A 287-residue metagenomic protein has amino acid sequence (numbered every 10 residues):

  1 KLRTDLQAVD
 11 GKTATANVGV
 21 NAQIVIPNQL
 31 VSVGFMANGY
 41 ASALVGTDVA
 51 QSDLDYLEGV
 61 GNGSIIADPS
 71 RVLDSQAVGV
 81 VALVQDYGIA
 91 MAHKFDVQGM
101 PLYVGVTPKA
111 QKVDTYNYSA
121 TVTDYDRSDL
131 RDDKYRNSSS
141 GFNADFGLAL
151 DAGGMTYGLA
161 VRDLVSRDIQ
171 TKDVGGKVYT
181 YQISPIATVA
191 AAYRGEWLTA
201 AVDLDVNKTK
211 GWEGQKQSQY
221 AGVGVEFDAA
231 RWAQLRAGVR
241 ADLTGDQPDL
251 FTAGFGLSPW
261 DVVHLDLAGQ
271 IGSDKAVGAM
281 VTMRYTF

Functional and structural regions predicted by a protein language model:
K1-R131: A subset of solvent-exposed loop/turn segments in beta-rich extracellular surface proteins, enriched in glycine
D5-Q7, D129-R131, S140, R236-V239 (+1 more regions): N-terminal start-of-chain detector that recognizes signal peptides and the immediate post-cleavage beginning
L6-V9, V72-V78, S128-Y135, K172-Y179 (+3 more regions): Extracellular loop and loop/strand-boundary signature of outer-membrane beta-barrel proteins
A8-V18, A77-V84, K134-G141, Y181-P185 (+3 more regions): Short sequence motifs at beta-strands and strand-loop junctions characteristic of Gram-negative outer-membrane
Y40, Y56, Y87, Y103 (+9 more regions): Sequence-level detector for tyrosine residue identity
D86-G88, Y103, G141-D145, T188: Hydrophobic, well-ordered secondary-structure segments
G105-Q170: Loop-centered beta-sheet repeat module
A149-V161, V165-F287: Outer membrane beta-barrel transmembrane domains
